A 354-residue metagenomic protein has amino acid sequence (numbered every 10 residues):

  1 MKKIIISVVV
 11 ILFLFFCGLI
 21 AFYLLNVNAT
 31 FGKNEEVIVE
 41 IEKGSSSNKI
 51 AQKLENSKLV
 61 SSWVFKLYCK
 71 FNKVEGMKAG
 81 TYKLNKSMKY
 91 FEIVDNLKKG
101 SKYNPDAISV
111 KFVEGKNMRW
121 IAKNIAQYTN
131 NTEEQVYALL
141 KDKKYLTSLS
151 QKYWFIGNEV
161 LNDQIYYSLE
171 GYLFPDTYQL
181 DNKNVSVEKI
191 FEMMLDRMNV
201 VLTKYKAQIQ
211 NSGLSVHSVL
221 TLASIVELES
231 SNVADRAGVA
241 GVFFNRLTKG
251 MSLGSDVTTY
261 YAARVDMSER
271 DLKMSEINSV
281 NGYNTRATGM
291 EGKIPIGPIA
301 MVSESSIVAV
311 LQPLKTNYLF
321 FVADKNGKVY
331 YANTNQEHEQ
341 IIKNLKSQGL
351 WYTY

Functional and structural regions predicted by a protein language model:
M1-S7, G349, T353-Y354: Short, Lys/Arg-enriched, disordered terminal segments
K2-E36: N-terminal type II signal-anchor transmembrane helix that functions as the membrane-insertion/stop-transfer segment
F22, N26, T30-M198: Signal peptide-directed extracytoplasmic domains
K111, K123-N131, Y145-Y354: Bacterial extracytoplasmic/cell-wall-associated proteins, especially those involved in peptidoglycan
